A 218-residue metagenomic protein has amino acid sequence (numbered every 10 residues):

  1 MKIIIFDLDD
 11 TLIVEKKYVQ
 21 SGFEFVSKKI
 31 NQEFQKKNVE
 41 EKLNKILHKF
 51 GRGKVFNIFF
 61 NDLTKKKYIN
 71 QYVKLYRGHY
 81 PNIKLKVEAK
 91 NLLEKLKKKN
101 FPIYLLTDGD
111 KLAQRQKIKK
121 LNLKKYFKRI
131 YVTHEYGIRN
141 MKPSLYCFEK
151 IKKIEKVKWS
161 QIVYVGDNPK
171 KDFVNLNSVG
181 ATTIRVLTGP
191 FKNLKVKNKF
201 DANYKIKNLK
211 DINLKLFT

Functional and structural regions predicted by a protein language model:
M1, R115-T218: Asp-based, Mg2+/Mn2+-dependent phosphohydrolase catalytic module
K2-V87, N91: N-terminal helical cap/lid subdomain that shapes the substrate entry/recognition surface in HAD-like hydrolases
I5-D7, L106, V165-G166: Generic enzyme active-site microenvironment
T11, K111-L112, F191: Conserved Rossmann-like nucleotide-cofactor binding loop
S21, F25, V55-I58, N91 (+5 more regions): Alpha-helical elements of Rossmann-like donor-binding domains used by nucleotide-donor carbohydrate transfer enzymes
N70-N82, A89-L121, I130-E135: Substrate-recognition element of Asp-dependent hydrolases with the DxDx(T/V) motif
